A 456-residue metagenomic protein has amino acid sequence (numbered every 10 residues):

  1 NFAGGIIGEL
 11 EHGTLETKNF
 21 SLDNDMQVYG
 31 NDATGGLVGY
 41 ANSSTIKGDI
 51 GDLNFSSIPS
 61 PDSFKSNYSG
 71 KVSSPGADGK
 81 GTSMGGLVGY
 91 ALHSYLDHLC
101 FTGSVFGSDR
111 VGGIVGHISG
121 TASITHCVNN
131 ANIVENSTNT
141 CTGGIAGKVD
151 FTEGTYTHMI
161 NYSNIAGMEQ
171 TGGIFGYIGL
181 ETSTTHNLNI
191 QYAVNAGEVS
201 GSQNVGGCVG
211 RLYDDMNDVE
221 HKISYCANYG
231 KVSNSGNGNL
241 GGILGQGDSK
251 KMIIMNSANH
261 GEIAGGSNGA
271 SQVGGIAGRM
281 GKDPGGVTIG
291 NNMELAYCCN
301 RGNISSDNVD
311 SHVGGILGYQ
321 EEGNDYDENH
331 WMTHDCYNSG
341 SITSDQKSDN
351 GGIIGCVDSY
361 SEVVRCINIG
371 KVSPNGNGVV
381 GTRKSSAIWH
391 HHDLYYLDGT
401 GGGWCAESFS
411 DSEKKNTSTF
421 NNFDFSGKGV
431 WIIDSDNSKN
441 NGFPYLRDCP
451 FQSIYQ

Functional and structural regions predicted by a protein language model:
N1-Q456: Predominantly extracellular beta-rich ligand-binding scaffolds that present long acidic/polar faces for carbohydrate
